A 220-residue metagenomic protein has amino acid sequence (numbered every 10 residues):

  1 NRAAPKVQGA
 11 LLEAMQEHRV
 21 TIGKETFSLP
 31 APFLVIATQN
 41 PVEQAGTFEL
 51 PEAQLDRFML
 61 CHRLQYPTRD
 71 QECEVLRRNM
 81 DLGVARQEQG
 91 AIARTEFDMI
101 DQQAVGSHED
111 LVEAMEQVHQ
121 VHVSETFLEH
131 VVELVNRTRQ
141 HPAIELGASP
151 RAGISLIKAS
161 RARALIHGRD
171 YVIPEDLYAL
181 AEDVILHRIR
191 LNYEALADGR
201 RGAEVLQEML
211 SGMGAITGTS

Functional and structural regions predicted by a protein language model:
N1, P41, Y66-P67, R151 (+2 more regions): Short, surface-exposed acidic/glycine-rich loop or hinge patches that mediate macromolecular interfaces
R2-A3, V7-A10, M15-Q120, R161-R163: Canonical AAA+ ATPase core
H108-M115, L128-H130, L134-Q140: Short conserved motifs of the RecA-like P-loop NTPase core
V132, R137-S220: C-terminal engagement/docking regions of AAA+ P-loop ATPases
